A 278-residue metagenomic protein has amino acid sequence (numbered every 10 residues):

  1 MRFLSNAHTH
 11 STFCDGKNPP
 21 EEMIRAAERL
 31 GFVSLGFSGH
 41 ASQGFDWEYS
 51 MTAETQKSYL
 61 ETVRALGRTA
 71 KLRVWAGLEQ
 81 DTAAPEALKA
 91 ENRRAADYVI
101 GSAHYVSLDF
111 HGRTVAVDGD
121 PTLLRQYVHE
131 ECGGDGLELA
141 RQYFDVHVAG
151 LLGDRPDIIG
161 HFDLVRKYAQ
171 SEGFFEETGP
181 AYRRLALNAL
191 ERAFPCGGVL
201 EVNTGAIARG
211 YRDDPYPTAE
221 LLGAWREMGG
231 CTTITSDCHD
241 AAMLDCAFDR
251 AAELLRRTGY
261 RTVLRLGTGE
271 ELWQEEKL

Functional and structural regions predicted by a protein language model:
M1-A84, E91-R93, D97, R166-A181 (+6 more regions): An N-terminally biased module of ancient metal coordination in phosphate/nucleic-acid-related enzymes
H8, A27, V99, H161 (+3 more regions): Conserved, mostly hydrophobic/aromatic
L35-F37, V99, I159, L200 (+1 more regions): Hydrophobic residues within beta-strands of alpha/beta enzymes
S38, S102, F162, N203 (+1 more regions): Conserved residues at the C-terminal ends of beta-strands
T55-P195: Extended substrate/RNA-proximal surfaces in nucleic-acid metabolism proteins
F144-H147, E270-L278: A cross-taxonomic marker for long C-terminal extensions/tails that follow the last structured domain
A181-S236, D240-L244: Active-site-adjacent C-terminal substructures of enzyme catalytic domains
